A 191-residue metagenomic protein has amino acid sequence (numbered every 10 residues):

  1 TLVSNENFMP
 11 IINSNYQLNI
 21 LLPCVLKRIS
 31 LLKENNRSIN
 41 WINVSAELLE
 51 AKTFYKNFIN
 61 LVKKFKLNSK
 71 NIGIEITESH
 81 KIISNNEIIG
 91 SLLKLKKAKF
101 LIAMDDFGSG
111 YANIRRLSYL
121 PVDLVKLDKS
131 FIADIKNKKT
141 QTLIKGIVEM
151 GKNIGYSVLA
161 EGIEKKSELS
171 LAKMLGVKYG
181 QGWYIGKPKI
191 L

Functional and structural regions predicted by a protein language model:
T1-L2, L26-S30, D106, G182: Short acidic-capped amphipathic helix/loop micro-motif used as an active-site/signal-coupling element
T1-P10: A short, well-structured catalytic beta-strand-centered motif of the EAL phosphodiesterase domain for c-di-GMP
N15-I88, F100, G162: Catalytic core of bacterial c-di-GMP phosphodiesterases, primarily the EAL and HD-GYP domains, capturing alpha-helical
S45-K52, N71-S84, F100-L191: EAL-family c-di-GMP phosphodiesterase catalytic domain
S91: Conserved functional hotspot residues or short segments at active or partner-binding sites across diverse domains
